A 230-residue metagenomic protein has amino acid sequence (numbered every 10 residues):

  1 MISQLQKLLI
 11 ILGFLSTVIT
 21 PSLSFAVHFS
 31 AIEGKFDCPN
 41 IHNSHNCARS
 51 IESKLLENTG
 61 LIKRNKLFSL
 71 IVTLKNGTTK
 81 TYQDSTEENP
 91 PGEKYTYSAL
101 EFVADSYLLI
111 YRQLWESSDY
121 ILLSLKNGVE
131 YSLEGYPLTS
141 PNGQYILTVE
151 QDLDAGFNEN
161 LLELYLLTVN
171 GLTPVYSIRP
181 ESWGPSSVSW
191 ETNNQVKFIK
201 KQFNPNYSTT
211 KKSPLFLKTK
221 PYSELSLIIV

Functional and structural regions predicted by a protein language model:
M1-L12: Bacterial N-terminal signal peptides that target proteins for export
S24-Q113: Terminal domain-start segments
K63-R64, A99-D105, P137-T148, S187-V196: Blade-terminus and WD-like Trp-Asp/Gly-His loop motifs, strongest in beta-propeller folds
S69-E88, W115-S132, N160-S177, T210-V230: Surface-exposed loop/turn elements that mediate protein-protein interactions on large endomembrane-trafficking
I110-W115, T148-E159, F198-N204: Beta-strand C-termini and the immediately following turn/loop, strongest in propeller blades
Y120-N158: Mid-length scaffold segments of soluble, non-membrane domains
Y176-S187: Conserved blade-ending motifs and adjacent loop-strand segments that build the rim/top face of beta-propeller domains
